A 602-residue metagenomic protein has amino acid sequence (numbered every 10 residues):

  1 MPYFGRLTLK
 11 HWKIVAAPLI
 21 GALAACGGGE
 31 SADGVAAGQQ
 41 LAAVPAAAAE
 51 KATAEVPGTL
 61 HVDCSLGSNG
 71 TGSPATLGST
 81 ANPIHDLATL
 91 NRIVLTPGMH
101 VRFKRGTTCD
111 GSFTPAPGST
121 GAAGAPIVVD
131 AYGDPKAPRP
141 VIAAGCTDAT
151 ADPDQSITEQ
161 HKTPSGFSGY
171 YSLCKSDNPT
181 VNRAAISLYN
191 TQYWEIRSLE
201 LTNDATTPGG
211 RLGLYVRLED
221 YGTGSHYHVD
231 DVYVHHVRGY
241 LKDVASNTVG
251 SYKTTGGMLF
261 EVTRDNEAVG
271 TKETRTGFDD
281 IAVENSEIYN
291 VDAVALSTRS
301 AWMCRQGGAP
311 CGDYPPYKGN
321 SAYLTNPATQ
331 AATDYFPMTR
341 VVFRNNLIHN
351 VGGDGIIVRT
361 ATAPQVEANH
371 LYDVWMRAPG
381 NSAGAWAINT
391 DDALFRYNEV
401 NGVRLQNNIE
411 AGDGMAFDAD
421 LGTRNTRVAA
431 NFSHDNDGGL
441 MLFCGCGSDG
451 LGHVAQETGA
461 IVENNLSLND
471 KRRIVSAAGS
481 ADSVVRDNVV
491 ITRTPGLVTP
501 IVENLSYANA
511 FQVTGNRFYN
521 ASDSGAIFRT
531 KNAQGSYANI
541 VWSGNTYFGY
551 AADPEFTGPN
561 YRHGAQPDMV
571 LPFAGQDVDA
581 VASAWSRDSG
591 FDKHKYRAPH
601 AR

Functional and structural regions predicted by a protein language model:
M1-K10: N-terminal secretory signal peptides that target proteins for export/translocation
L23-A25: C-terminal motif of bacterial Sec signal peptides marking the signal peptidase cleavage site
G27-E30: Bacterial signal peptide processing site
E50, C64-C109, T114: Acidic Gly/Asp/Thr-rich repetitive segments characteristic of extracellular carbohydrate-active and adhesion proteins
A52, N69, G78-A81, T147-A151 (+4 more regions): Acidic, glycine- and Ser/Thr-rich low-complexity intrinsically disordered tracts in extracellular/secreted proteins
S68, R102, T120-G209, R238-K242: Right-handed parallel beta-helix/beta-spiral solenoid domain characteristic of secreted/periplasmic
T114-P117, D152-S187, P208-D220, K242-F278 (+8 more regions): Extracellular beta-strand/beta-solenoid scaffold signature
P126, Q192-N203, T223-G239, T271-V294 (+10 more regions): Right-handed parallel beta-helix
